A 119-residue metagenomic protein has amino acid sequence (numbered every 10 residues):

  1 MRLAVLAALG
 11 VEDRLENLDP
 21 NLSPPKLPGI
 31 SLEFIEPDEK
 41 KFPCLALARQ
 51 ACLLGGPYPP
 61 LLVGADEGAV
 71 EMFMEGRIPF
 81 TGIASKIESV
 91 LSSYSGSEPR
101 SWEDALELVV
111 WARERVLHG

Functional and structural regions predicted by a protein language model:
M1-G119: Catalytic, metal-anchored helix/loop core of enzyme active sites in primary metabolism
